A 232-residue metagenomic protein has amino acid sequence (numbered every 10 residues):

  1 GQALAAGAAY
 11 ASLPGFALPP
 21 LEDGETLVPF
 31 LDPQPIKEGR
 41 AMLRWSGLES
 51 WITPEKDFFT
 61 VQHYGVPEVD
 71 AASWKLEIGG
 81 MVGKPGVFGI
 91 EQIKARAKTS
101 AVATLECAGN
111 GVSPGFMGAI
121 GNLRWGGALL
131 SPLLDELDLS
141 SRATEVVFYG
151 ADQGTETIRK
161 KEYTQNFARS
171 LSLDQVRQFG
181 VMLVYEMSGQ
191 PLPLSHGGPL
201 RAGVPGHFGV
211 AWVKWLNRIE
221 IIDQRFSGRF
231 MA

Functional and structural regions predicted by a protein language model:
G1-A17: N-terminal export signals
G15-A232: Structured, non-membrane catalytic/scaffold regions adjacent to prosthetic-group chemistry
